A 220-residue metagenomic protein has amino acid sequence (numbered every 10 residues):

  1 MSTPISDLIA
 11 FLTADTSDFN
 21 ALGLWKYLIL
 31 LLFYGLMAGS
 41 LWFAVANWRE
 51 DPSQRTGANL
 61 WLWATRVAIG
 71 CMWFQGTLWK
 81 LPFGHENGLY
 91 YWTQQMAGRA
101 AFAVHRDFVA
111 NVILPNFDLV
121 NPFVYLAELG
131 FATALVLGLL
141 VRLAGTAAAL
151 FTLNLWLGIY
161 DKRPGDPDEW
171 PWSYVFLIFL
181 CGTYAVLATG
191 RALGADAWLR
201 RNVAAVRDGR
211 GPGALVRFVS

Functional and structural regions predicted by a protein language model:
M1-A100, D107-L126, L137-S220: Extended, low-polarity transmembrane helix blocks
A127-A132: Core segments of transmembrane alpha-helices that mediate helix-helix packing or line hydrophobic substrate/ligand
